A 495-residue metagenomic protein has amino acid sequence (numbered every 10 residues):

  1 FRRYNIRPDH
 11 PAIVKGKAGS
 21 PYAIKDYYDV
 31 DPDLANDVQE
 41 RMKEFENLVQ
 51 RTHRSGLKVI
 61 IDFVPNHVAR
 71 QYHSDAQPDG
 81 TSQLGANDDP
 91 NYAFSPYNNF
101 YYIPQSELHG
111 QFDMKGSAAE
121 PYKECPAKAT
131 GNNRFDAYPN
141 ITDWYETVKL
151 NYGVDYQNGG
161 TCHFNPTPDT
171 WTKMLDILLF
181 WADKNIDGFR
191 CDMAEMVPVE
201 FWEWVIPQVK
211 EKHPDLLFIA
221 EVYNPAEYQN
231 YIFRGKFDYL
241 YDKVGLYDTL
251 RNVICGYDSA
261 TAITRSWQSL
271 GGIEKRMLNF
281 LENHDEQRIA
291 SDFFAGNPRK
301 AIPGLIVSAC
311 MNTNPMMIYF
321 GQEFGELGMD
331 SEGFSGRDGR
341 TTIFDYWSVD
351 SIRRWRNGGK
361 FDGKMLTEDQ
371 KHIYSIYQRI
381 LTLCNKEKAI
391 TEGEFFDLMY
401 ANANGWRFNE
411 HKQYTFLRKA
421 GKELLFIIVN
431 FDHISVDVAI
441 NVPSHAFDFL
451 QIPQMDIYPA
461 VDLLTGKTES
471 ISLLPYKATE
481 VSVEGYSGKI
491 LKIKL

Functional and structural regions predicted by a protein language model:
F1-K173, I177-F180: Substrate-binding/active-site clefts of carbohydrate-active enzymes
Y27, T52, D62, W181 (+7 more regions): Conserved, mostly hydrophobic/aromatic
V59-I61, F189, F218-A220, N279 (+1 more regions): Hydrophobic faces of well-ordered beta-strands that scaffold small-molecule active sites in alpha/beta enzyme cores
A69-G80, V199-E211, V222-I254, L327-S335: Substrate-binding cleft/loops of secretory-pathway carbohydrate-active enzymes
I141-Y228: Active-site neighborhood of glycoside hydrolase catalytic domains
A226-M316: Noncatalytic carbohydrate-binding groove/subsite architecture in carbohydrate-active enzymes
G271-E274, N283, R288-I457: Loop/helix patches that line or flank the sugar-binding groove of alpha-linked glycan CAZymes
I471-L495: C-terminal beta-strand-rich structural cap/linker in extracellular carbohydrate-active enzymes
